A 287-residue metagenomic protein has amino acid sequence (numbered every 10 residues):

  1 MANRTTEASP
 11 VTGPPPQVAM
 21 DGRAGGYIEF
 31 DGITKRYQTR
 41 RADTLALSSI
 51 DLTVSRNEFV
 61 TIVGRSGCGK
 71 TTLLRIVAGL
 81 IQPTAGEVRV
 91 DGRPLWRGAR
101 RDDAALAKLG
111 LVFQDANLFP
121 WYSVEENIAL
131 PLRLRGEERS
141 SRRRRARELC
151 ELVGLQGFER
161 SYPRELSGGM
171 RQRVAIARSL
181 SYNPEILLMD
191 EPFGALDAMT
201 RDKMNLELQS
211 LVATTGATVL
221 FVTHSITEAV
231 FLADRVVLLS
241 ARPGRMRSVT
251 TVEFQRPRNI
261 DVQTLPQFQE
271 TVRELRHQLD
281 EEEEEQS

Functional and structural regions predicted by a protein language model:
G22-Y27, R36-S49, A99-R101: A short, flexible loop at the N-terminus of ABC-type nucleotide-binding domains that lies
R41, L95-G110, L134, R139-R143 (+1 more regions): ABC ATPase NBD coupling module
V63-R65: The feature captures the beta-strand-to-loop junction immediately N-terminal to the Walker
A78: Helix-to-loop junction immediately C-terminal to a conserved catalytic motif
R93-W96, A129, R133, S140-F158 (+1 more regions): Conserved ABC ATPase "signature" region
Y122-L130: Short coil-to-helix segment of the ABC ATPase nucleotide-binding domain corresponding to the Q-loop/switch region
S161-R164, Y182: Conserved signature/switch motifs of ABC ATPase nucleotide-binding domains
